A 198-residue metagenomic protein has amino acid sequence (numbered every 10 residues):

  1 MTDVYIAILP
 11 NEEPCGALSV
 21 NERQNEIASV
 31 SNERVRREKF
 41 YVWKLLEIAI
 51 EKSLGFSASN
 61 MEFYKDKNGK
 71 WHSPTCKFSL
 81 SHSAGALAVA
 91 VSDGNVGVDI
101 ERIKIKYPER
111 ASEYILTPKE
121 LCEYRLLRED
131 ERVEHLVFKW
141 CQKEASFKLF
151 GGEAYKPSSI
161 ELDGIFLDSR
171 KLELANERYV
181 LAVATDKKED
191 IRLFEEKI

Functional and structural regions predicted by a protein language model:
M1-I198: Core catalytic alpha/beta fold that binds nucleotide/phospho-ligands
